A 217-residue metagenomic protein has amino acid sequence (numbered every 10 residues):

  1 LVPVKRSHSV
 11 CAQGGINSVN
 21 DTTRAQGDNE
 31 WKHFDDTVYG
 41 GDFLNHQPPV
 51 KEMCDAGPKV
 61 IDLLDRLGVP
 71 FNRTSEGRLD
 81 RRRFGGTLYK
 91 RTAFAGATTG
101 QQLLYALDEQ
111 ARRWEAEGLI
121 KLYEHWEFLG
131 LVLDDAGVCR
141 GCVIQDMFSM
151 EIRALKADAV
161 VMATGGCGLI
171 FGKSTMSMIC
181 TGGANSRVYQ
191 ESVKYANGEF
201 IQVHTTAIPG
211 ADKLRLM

Functional and structural regions predicted by a protein language model:
L1-K32, R73, A97-M217: Residues forming the flavin
S18-M53: Glycine-rich active-site loop/strand segments that organize a redox cofactor
T37-G41, T87, V161-G166: A short alpha-helix capping/helix-coil boundary motif
F43-Q47, D80-Y105, G168-G172: Helix-loop-beta segment of a Rossmann-like dinucleotide-binding subdomain
E52-Y89, A211: A conserved beta-strand/loop capping segment in the N-terminal third of enzymes that catalyze redox or closely related
